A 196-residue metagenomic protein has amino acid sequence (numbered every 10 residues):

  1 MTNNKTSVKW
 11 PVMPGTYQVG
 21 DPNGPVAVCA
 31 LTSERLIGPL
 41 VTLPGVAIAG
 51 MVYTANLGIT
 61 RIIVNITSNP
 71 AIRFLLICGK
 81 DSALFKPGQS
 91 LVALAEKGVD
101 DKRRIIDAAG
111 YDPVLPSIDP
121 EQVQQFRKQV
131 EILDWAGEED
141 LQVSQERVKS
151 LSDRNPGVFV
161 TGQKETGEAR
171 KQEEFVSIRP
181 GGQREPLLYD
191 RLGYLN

Functional and structural regions predicted by a protein language model:
T2-I106, R184-N196: Conserved mixed alpha/beta catalytic, RNA-binding, or beta-rich assembly cores of soluble enzyme, regulatory
V99-I178: Divalent-metal-activated hydrolytic enzyme cores
V160, R179-L188: Short, functional C-terminal segments
